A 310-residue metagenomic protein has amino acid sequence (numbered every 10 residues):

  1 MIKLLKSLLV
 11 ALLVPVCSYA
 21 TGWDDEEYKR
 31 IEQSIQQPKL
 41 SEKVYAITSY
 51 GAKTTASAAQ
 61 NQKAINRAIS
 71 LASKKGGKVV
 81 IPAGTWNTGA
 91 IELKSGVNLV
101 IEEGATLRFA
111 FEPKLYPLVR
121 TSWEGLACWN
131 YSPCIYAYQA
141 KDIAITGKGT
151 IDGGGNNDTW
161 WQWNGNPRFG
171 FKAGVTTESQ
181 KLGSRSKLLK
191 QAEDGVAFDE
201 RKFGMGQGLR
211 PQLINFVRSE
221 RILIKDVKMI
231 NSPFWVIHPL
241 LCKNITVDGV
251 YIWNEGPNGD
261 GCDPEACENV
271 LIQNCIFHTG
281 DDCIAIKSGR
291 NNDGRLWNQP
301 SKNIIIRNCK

Functional and structural regions predicted by a protein language model:
I2-N98, E102-R218, L223-K225, F234 (+2 more regions): Extracellular "leader-to-stem" segments immediately downstream of a signal peptide or signal-anchor in secreted/lumenal
E103-G104, K141-G149, E220-I230, K243-N254 (+2 more regions): Right-handed parallel beta-helix
L240: Internal, Lys/Arg-enriched amphipathic helical interaction segments that engage polyanionic partners
G261-P264: Core domains of intracellular innate-immunity/apoptotic signalosomes
